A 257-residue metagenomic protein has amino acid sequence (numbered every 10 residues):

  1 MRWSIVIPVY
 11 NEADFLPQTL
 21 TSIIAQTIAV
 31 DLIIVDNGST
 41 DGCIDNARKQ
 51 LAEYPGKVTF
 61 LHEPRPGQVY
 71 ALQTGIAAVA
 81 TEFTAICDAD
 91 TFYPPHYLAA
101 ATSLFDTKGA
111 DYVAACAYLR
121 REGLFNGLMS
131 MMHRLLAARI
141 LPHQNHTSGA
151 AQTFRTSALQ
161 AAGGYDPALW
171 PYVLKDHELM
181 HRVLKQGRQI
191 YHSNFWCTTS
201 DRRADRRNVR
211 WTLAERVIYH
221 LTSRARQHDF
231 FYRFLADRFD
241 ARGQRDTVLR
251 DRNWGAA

Functional and structural regions predicted by a protein language model:
M1-S22: N-proximal low-complexity "stem/linker" segments adjacent to membrane-targeting elements
T21-V30: Short, acidic, metal-binding catalytic loop of nucleotide-sugar glycosyltransferases
D36-D45, T91: A conserved acidic beta->alpha catalytic loop
E63-V79: Glycine-rich, basic loop-to-helix element that forms the pyrophosphate-binding segment of sugar-nucleotide handling
T84: Short aromatic/hydrophobic "clamp" motif used to bind/position activated sugar donors
H96-F125: Conserved donor NDP-sugar-binding/catalytic core segment of glycosyltransferases
A114-A150: Short, flexible, basic/aromatic active-site loop/helix in glycosyltransferases
W170-E178: Acidic donor-binding loop at a coil-to-helix junction in glycosyltransferase catalytic cores that engages
